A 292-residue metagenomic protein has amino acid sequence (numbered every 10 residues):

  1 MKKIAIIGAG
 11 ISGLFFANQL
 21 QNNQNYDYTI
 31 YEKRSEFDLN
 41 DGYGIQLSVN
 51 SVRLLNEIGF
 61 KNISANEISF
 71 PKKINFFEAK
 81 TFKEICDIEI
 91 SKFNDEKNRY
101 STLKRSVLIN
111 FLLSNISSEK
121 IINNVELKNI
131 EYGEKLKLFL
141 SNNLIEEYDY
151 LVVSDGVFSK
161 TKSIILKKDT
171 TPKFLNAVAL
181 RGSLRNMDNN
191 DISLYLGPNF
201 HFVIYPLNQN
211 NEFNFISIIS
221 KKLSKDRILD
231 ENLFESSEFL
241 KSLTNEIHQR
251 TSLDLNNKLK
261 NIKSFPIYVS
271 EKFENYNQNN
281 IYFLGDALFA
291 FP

Functional and structural regions predicted by a protein language model:
K2-I4, Q19-Q21, S48-I165, T170-S183 (+2 more regions): Conserved N-terminal helical subregion
K3, Y26-T29, E212-F215: Residues at the starts of beta-strands that form the adenosine-phosphate
I6-N23, V152-V153, L180, F239-L240 (+1 more regions): Conserved mid-domain beta->alpha element of the FAD-binding
S12, E36, F158: Conserved Rossmann-like nucleotide-cofactor binding loop
Q21-D41: Glycine-rich FAD pyrophosphate-binding loop
E36-L54: Conserved N-terminal glycine-rich FAD pyrophosphate-binding loop of Rossmann-like flavoproteins
K83-Y100, K104-I109, R185-S264: Conserved FAD/dinucleotide-binding core of flavoprotein oxidoreductases
